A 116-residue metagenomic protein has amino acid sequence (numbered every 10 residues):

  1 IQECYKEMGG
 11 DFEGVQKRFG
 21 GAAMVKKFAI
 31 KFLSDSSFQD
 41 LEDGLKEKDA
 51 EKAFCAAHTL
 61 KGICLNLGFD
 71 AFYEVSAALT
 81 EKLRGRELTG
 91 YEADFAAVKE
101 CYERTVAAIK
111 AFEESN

Functional and structural regions predicted by a protein language model:
I1-E3: Intrinsically disordered or compositionally simple regulatory linkers and C-terminal tails in signal-transduction
E7-T59, T89-E114: Long, amphipathic alpha-helical coiled-coil segments characteristic of histidine-phosphotransfer scaffolds
S37, D49-A56, I63-R84: Short, well-ordered alpha-helical segments that carry or flank key catalytic/ligand-binding motifs at enzyme/regulatory
N66-T80, A93-E100, F112-N116: Short, Lys/Arg-enriched charge-dense amphipathic segments
